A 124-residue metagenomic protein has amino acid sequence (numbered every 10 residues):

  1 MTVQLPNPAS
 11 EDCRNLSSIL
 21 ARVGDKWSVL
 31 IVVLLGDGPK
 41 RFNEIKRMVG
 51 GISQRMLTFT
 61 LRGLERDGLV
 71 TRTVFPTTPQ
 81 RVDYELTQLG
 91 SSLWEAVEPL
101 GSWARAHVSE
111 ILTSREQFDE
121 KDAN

Functional and structural regions predicted by a protein language model:
T2, S91-N124: Amphipathic alpha-helical dimerization/coiled-coil segments that flank or bridge DNA-binding/regulatory modules
T2-A9: Acidic-glycine-rich active-site phosphate/pyrophosphate-binding loop
S10-M56, P76, D83: N-terminal helix-turn-helix DNA-binding core of bacterial DNA-binding proteins
R47, E65-R66: Alpha-helical residues within the helix-turn-helix
L57, L61-L64: Basic amphipathic alpha-helical segments that dock to polyanions
P76-P99: Basic, amphipathic "hinge/linker" alpha-helix immediately C-terminal to the N-terminal HTH DNA-binding motif
